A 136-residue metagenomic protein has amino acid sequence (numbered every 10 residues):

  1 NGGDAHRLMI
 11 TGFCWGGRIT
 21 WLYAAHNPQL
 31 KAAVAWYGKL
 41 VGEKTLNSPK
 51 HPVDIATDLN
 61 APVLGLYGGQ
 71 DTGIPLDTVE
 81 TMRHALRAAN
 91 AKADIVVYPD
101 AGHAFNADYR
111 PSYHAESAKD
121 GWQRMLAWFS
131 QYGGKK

Functional and structural regions predicted by a protein language model:
N1-T11, W15, Y132-K135: Gly/Ser-rich "nucleophile elbow"/oxyanion-hole loop immediately N-terminal to the catalytic nucleophile in hydrolases
I10-G12, W36, L66: Short beta-strand immediately N-terminal to the catalytic nucleophile in serine-hydrolase-like folds
G17-P28, A33: Short glycine-enriched nucleophile-adjacent loop and the immediately C-terminal alpha-helix near the catalytic center
V34-E43: Active-site nucleophile loop of the alpha/beta-hydrolase fold
S48-A61: Conserved serine/cysteine hydrolase catalytic core
L59, G65-Y67, D71: Short beta-strand/loop motif that positions the catalytic acidic residue of the alpha/beta-hydrolase fold
T72-T78: Conserved alpha/beta-hydrolase "acid-adjacent" motif
R87-K136: C-terminal catalytic histidine-bearing segment of alpha/beta-hydrolase fold enzymes
